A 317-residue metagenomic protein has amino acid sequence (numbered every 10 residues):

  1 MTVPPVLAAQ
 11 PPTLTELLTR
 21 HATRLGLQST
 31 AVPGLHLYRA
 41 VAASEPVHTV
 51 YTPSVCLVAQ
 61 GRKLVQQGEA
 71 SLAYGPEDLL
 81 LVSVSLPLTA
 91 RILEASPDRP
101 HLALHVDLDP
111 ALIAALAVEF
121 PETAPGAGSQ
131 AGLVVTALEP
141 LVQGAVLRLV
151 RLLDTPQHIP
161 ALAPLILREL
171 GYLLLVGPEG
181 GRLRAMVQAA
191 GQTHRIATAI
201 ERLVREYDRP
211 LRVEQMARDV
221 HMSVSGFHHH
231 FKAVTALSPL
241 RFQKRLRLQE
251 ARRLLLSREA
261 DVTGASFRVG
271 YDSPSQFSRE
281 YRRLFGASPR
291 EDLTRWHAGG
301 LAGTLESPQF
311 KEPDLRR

Functional and structural regions predicted by a protein language model:
M1-A31, L35-H36, S44-E45, G126-A131 (+2 more regions): A short, N-terminal "cap"/entry segment at the start of jelly-roll beta-barrel domains of the cupin/DSBH fold
T2-T13, I113-E169, L173-L174, E179 (+2 more regions): Amphipathic alpha-helical segments enriched in hydrophobic/aromatic residues interleaved with Lys/Arg
L27-A124: N-terminal regulatory/effector-sensing and dimerization cores that precede helix-turn-helix DNA-binding domains
L64, S71, P210, E259-A260: Residue at a beta-strand N-cap/secondary-structure junction
L138-L141, I166, Q188-A199, T235 (+1 more regions): N-terminal positioning helix adjacent to the helix-turn-helix/winged-helix DNA-binding module
E169, L173-E179, M186-Q188, V204 (+2 more regions): Basic/polar phosphate-binding segments, predominantly the helix-turn-helix DNA-binding elements of transcriptional
T198-R209, A236, E250-S257: Short, amphipathic alpha-helix enriched in basic
R253, S257-A260, R268, D272-R317: …primarily DNA-binding HTH/wHTH and HhH modules…
